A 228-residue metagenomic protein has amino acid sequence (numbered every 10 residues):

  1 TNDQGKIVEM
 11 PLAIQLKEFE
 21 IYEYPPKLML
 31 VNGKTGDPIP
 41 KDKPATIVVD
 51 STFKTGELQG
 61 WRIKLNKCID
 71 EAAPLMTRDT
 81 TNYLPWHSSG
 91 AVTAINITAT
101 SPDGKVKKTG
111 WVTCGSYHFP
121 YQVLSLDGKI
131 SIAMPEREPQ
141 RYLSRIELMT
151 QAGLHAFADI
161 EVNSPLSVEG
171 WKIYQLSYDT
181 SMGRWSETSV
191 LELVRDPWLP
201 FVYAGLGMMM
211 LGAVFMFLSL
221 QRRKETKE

Functional and structural regions predicted by a protein language model:
T1-E228: Solvent-exposed, non-transmembrane regions of integral membrane proteins
